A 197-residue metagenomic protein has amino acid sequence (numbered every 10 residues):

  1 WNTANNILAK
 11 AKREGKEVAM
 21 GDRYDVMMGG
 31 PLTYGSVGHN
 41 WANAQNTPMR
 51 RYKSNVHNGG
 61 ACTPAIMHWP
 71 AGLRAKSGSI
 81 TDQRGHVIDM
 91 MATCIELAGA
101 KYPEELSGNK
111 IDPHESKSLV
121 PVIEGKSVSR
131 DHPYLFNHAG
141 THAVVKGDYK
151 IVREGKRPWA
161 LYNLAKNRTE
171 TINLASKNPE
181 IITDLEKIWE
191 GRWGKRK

Functional and structural regions predicted by a protein language model:
W1-N6, G72-L73: Active-site His/acidic residue clusters
A4-P48: Surface-exposed acidic, glycine/proline-enriched linker/cap segments that occur as 15-30-residue helix-coil
N5, A92, E96, T183 (+1 more regions): A broad, structural surface signal
G30-A61, G72-Q83, I88-K166, R192-K197: C-terminal cap/loop subdomain of S1 sulfatases and analogous C-terminal strand-loop tails that border
A65-M67: Short glycine- and hydrophobic/aromatic-rich loop-to-beta-strand nucleating segment in the catalytic cores
L164, I172-A175: Helix-turn-helix-type domain boundary/helix-start signal
L174-I182, E186: C-terminal structured subdomain/cap of oxidoreductase catalytic cores
